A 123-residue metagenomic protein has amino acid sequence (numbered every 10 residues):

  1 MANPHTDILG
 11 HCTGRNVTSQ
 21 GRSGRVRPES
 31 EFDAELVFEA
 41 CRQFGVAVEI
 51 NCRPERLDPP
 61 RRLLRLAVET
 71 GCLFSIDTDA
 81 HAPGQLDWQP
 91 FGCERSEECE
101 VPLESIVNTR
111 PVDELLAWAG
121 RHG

Functional and structural regions predicted by a protein language model:
M1-G123: Charged catalytic cores and adjacent phosphate/nucleic-acid-binding surfaces used for phosphate/nucleic-acid chemistry
